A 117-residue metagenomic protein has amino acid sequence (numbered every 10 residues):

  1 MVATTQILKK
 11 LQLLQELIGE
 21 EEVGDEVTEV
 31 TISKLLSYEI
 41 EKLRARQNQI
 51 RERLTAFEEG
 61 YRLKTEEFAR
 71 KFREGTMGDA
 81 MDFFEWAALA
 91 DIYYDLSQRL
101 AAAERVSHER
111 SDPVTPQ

Functional and structural regions predicted by a protein language model:
M1-E59, L63, Y94, Q98-Q117: Small, basic N-terminal interaction modules of short regulatory proteins
L35, K71-E85: Short His/Asp/Glu-rich catalytic/ion-coordination signatures at enzyme active sites or charged loops
T55, F84-A87: A generic structural signal for well-ordered alpha-helical surface patches
T55-M77: Short E/K-rich amphipathic alpha-helical oligomerization segments
L89-Y93: Short amphipathic alpha-helical coiled-coil/interface segments
